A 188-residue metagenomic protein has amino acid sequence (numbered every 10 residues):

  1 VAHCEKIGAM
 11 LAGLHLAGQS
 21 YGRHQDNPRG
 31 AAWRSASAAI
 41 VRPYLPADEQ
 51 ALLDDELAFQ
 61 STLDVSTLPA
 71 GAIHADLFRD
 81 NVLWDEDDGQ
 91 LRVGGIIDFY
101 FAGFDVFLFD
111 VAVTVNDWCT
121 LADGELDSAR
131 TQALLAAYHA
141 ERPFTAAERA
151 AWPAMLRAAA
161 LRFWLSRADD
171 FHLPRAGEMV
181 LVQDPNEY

Functional and structural regions predicted by a protein language model:
A2-Q50, L68-A70, M179-V180: A cross-family kinase active-site recognition segment
E5-G8, D54-L57, H74, A112 (+1 more regions): Generic structural concept
K6, M10, L52, D110 (+1 more regions): Charged catalytic carboxylate motif
A39-I40, Y44, F163-Y188: ATP/Mg2+ or Mg2+-diphosphate-binding catalytic cores that bind nucleotide phosphates or diphosphates via glycine-rich
Q50-T62: Mechanochemical coupling/switch segment within NTP-driven translocation systems
Q60-F109, V113: Active-site acidic catalytic loop and adjacent metal/ATP-binding pocket of ATP-dependent phosphoryl transfer enzymes
L108-P143, A158-R175: Active-site activation/catalytic loop segments of kinase-like enzymes and analogous catalytic loops in related
A146-L156: All-alpha amphipathic helical-bundle segments outside canonical DNA-binding/catalytic cores that form hydrophobic
